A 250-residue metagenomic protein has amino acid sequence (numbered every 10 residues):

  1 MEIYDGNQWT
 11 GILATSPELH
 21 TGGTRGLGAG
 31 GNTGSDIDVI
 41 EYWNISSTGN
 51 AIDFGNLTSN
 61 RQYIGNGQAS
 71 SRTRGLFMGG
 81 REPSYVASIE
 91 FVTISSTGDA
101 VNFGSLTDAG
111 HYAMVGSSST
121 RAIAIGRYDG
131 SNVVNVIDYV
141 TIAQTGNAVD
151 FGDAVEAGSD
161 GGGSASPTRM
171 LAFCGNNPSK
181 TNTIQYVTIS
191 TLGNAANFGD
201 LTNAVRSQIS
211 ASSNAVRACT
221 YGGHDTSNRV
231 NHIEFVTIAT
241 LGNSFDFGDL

Functional and structural regions predicted by a protein language model:
M1-L250: Polar, enzyme-active/binding microenvironments
